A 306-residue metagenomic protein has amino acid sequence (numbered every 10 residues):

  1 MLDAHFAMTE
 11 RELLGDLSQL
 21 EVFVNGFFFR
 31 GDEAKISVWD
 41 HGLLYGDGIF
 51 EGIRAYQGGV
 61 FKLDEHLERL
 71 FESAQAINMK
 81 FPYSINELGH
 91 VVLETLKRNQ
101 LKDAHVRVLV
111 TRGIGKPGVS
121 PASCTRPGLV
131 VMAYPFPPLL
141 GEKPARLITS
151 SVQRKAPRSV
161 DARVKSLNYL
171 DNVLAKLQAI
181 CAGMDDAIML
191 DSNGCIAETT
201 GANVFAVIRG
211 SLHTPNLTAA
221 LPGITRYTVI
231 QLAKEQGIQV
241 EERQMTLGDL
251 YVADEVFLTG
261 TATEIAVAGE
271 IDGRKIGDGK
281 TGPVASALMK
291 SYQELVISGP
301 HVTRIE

Functional and structural regions predicted by a protein language model:
M1-I188, S192-C195, L221, I230-E306: Conserved alpha/beta cores of soluble small-molecule-handling proteins
I188, C195-L217, P222: Glycine- and Gly-Pro-enriched alpha-helical subdomains that act as flexible, kink-prone "lid/hinge" or packing modules
T225-Y227: Secondary-structure junction motif
